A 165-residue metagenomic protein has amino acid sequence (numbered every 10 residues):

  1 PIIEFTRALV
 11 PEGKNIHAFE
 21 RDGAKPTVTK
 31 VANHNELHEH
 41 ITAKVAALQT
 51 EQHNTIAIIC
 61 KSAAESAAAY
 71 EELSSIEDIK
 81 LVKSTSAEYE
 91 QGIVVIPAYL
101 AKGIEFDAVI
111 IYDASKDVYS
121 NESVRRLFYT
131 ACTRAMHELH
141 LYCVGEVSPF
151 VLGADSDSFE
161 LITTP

Functional and structural regions predicted by a protein language model:
P1-N33, A63: Conserved coupling/interface region of RecA-like P-loop/ASCE motor cores
I3, T42-A43: Short, hydrophobic alpha-helix immediately C-terminal to the catalytic nucleophile
E20, N35, E39, A46-H140 (+2 more regions): Core RecA-like ATPase module of SF1/SF2 helicases and allied nucleic-acid translocases
T27, P149-F150: Short secondary-structure boundary/hinge segments and terminal tails
